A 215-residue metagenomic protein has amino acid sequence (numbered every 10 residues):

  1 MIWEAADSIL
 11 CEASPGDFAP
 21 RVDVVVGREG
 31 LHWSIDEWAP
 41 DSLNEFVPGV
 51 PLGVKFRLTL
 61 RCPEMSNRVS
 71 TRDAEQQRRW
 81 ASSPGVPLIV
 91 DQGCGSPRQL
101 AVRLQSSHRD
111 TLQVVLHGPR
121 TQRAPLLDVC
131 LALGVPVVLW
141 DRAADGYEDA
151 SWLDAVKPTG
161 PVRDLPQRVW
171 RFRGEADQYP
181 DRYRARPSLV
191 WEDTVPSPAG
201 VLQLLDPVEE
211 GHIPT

Functional and structural regions predicted by a protein language model:
M1-T215: Disordered regulatory segments flanking catalytic cores
